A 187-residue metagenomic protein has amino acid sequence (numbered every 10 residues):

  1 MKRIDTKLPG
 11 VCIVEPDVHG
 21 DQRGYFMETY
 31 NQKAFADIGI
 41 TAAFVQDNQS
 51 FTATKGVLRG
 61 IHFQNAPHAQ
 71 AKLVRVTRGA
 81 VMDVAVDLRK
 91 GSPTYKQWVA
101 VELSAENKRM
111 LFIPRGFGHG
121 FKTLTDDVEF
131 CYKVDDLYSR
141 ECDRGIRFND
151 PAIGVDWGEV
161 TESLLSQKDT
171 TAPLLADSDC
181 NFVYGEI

Functional and structural regions predicted by a protein language model:
M1-E106, T125-D127, V134-I187: Non-catalytic, conserved peripheral segments adjacent to functional cores
L111, H119-L124: Short beta-strand His + acidic residue motifs that chelate non-heme Fe in jelly-roll/DSBH and cupin folds
